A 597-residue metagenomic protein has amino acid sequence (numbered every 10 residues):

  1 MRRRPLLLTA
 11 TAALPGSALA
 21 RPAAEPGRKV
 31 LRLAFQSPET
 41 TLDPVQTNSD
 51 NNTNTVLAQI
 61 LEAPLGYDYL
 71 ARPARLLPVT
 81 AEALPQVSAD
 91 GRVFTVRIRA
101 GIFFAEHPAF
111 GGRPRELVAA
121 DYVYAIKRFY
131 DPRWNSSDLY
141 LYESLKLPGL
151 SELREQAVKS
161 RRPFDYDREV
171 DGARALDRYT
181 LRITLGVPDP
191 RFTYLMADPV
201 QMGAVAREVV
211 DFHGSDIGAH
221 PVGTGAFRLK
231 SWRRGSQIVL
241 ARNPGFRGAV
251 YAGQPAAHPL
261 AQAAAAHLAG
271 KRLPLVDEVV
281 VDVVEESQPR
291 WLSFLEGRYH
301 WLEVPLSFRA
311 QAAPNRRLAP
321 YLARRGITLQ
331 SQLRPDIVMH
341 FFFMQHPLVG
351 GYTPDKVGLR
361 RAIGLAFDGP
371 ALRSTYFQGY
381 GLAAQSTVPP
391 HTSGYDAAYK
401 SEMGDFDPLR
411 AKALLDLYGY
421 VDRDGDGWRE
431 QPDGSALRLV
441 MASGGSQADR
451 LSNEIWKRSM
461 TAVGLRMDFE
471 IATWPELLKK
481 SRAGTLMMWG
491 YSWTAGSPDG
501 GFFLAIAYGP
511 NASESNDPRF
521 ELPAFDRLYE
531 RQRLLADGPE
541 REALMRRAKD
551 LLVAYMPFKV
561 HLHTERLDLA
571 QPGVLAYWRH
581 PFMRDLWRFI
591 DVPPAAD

Functional and structural regions predicted by a protein language model:
R4-R21: N-terminal export signals
R21-E25, Y69-L70, P85, V93-S136 (+8 more regions): Extracytoplasmic/periplasmic ligand-capture domains
L31-A34, V440-A442: Short, well-ordered beta-strand segments
A34-D90, V222: N-terminal lobe/hinge region of extracytoplasmic solute-binding protein
S37-V56, T80, P108-G111, S137-D138 (+4 more regions): A structural "hinge/loop" feature
S88-D90, L176-T180: A short, structured loop/turn motif at beta-sheet edges
P148-R162, D167: Surface-exposed intrinsically disordered loops and tails
H561: Active-site-proximal polar cores
